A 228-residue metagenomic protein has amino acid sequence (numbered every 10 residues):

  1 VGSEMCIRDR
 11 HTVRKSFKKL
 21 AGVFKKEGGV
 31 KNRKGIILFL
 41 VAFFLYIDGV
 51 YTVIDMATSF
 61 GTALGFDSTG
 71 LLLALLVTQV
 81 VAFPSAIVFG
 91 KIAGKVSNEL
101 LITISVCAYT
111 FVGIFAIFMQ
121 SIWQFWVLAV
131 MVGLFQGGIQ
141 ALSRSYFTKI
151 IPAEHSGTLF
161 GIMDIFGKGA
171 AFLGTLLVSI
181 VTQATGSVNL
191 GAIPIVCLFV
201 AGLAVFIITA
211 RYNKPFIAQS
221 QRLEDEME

Functional and structural regions predicted by a protein language model:
V1-I7: Short, small-residue-biased leader/transition segments that mark boundaries at the very start of proteins
R8-L40, M227-E228: Juxtamembrane intracellular "pre-TM" segments in multi-pass secondary transporters
D55-L71: Short amphipathic helix-loop junctions that connect adjacent transmembrane helices in Major Facilitator Superfamily/SLC
P84-N98: Helix-to-loop junctions at the C-terminal end of transmembrane segments in multipass secondary transporters
L100-F115: Structural signature of the two symmetry-related core transmembrane helices
G138-I151: Intracellular juxtamembrane helix-capping segments at the cytosolic ends of symmetry-related transmembrane helices
I180-F199: A membrane-interface helix-boundary motif in multi-pass transporters
I193-E228: Multi-pass alpha-helical transporter architecture, strongest for 12-TM Major Facilitator/SLC carriers used
